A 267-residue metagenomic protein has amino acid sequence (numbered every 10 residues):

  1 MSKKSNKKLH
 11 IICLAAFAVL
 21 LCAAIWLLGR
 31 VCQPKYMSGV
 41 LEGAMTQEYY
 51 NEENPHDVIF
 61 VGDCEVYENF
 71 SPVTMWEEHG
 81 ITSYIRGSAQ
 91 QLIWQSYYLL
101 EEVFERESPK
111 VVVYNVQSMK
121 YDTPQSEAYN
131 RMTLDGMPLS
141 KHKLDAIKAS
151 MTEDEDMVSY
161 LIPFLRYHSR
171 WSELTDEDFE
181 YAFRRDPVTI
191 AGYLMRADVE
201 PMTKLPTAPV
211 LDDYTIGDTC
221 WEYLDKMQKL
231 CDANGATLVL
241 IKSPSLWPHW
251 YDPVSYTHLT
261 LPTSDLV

Functional and structural regions predicted by a protein language model:
M1-K8: N-terminal Lys/Arg-rich, disordered targeting/topogenic segments
I12-R30: Hydrophobic membrane-insertion alpha-helices, especially the h-region of bacterial N-terminal signal peptides
Q33-Q47: Alpha-helical transmembrane signal-anchor/signal-peptide segments
P55-N69: Catalytic nucleophile-elbow at a beta strand-turn-alpha helix junction centered on a G-D-S/GDSL motif, marking
E65-L144: Membrane-embedded segments
Y129-N234: Secreted/periplasmic serine-hydrolase-like ester/acetyl group-modifying domain
Q228-D252: Active-site segments of SGNH/GDSL-like serine hydrolases that catalyze O-acetyl group transfer/hydrolysis on lipids
T257-T263: Conserved small/polar residues in nucleotide/adenosyl-binding loops
